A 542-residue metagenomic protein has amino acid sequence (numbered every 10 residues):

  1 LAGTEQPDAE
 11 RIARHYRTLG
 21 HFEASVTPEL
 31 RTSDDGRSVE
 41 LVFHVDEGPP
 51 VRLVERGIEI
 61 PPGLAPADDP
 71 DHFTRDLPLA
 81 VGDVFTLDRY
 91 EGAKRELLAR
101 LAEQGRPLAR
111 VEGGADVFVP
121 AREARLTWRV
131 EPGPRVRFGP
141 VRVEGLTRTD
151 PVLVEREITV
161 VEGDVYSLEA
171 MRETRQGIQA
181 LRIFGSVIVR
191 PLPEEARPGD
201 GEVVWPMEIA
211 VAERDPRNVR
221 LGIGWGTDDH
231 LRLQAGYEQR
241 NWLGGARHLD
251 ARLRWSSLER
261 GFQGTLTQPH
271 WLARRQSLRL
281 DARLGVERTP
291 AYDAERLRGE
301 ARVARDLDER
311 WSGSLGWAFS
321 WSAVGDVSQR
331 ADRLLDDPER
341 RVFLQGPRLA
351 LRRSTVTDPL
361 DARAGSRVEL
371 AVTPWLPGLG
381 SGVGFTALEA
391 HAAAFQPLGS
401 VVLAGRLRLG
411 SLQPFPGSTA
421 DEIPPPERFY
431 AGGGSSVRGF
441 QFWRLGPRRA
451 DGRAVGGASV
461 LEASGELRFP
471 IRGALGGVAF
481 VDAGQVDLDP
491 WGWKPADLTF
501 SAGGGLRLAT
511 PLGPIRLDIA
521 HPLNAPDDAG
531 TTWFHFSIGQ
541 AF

Functional and structural regions predicted by a protein language model:
L1-T227, G236, D250-Q268, A294-L297 (+3 more regions): Periplasmic polypeptide-binding modules associated with outer-membrane biogenesis and secretion
A2-G3, T32, T86-D88, Q104 (+11 more regions): Outer-membrane beta-barrel domain signature
P140, V160, A180, I188 (+7 more regions): C-terminal outer-membrane beta-barrel translocator/porin domains of Gram-negative envelope proteins and their
I158, P216-T227, L233-A235, Q239-S256 (+7 more regions): Transmembrane beta-strand segments that form the barrel wall of outer-membrane beta-barrel proteins
F184-G185, R217-V219, H230, W242-L249 (+6 more regions): Repeated loop/turn-to-beta-strand initiation elements of outer-membrane beta-barrel proteins
I223-W225, Q239-N241, Q268-H270, R305 (+7 more regions): Residue-level signature of outer-membrane beta-barrel architecture
Y237, R348-L351, G504-I515, T531-F542: Outer-membrane beta-barrel "beta-signal"
F262-R341: Transmembrane beta-barrel wall of Gram-negative outer-membrane proteins
